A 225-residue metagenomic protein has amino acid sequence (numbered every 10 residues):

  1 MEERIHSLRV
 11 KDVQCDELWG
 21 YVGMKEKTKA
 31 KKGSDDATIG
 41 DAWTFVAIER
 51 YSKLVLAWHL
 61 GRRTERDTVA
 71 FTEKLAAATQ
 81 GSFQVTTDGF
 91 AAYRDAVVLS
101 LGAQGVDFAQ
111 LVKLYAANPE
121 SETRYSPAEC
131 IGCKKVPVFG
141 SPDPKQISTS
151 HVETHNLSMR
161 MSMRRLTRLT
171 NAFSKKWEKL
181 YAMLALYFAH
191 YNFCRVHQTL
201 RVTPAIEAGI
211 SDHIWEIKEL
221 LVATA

Functional and structural regions predicted by a protein language model:
M1-A225: Residue-level recognition of single "structural anchor" positions that define or cap local secondary structure
